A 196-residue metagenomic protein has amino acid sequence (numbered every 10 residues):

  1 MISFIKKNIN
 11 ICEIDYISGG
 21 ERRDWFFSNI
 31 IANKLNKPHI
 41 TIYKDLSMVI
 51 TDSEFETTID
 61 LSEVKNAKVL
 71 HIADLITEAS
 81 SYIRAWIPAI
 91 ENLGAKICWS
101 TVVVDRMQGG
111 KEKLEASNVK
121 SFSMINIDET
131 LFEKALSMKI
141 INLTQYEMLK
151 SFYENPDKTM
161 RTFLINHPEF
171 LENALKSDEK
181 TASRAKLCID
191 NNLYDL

Functional and structural regions predicted by a protein language model:
M1-I9: Active-site-facing substrate-recognition patch
N10-I11, D60-K65, N92-L93, L114: Solvent-exposed alpha-helices and their adjacent loops that cap or buttress functional pockets in soluble metabolic
I11-R22: Short glycine-rich phosphate-binding loop at a beta-alpha junction
I14-D15, A67, C98: Conserved acidic residues
I17-G19, T41-I42, S123: General beta-strand structural signal in soluble alpha/beta enzymes
G19-E21, I72-L75, T101-V104: Short His-Asn-centered micro-motif
W25-A73, T77-W86: Short, glycine/charge-rich flexible loops or terminal/linker lids adjacent to PRPP-binding catalytic cores
P88, N92-L196: PRPP-dependent phosphoribosyltransferase catalytic core
